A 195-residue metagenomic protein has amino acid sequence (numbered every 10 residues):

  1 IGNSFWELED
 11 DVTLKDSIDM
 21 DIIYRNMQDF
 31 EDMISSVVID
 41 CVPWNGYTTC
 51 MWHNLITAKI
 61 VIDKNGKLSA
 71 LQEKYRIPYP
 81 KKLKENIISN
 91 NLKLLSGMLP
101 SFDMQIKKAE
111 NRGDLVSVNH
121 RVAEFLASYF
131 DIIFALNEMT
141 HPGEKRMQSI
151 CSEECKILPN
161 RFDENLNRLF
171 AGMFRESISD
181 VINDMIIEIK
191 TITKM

Functional and structural regions predicted by a protein language model:
G2-E110: Conserved NTP/Mg2+-binding pocket subregion across the NTase superfamily
K67-M195: Conserved nucleotidyltransferase catalytic core and NTase-mimicking acidic/glycine-rich helix/loop elements in nucleic
